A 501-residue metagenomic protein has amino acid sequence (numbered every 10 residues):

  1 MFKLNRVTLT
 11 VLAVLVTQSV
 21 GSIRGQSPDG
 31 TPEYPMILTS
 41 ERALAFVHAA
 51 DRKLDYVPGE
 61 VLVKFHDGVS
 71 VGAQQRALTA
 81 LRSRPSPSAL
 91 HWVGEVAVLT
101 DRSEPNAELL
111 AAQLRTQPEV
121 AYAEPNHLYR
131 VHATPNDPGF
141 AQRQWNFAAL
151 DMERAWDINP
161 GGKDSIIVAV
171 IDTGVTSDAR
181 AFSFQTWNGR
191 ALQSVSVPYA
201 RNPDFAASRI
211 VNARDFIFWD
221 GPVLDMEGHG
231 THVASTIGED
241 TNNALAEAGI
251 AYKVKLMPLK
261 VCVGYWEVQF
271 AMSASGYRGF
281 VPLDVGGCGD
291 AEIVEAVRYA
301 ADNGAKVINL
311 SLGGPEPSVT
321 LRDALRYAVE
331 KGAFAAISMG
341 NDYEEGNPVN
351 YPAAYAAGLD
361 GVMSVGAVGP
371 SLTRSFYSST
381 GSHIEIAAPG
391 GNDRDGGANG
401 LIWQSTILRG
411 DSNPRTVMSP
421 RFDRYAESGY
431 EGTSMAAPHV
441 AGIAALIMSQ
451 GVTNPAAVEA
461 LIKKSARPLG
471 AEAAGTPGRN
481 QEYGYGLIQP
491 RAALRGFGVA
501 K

Functional and structural regions predicted by a protein language model:
M1-L9: Bacterial N-terminal signal peptides that target proteins for export
T10-Q18: Bacterial N-terminal signal peptides
G21-Q144, E153-I158: Primarily auto-inhibitory N-terminal propeptides
I37-A43, P87-V93, R115-I167, T173-R209 (+3 more regions): Protease zymogen maturation seam
V63, L99, V120-A123, A155 (+5 more regions): Generic structural signal for small/hydrophobic residues in well-ordered secondary structure, especially within
R154-R214, W219-G289, K306, P317 (+6 more regions): Subtilisin-like serine protease catalytic core
D172, A333, A354-S449, R491-A493: Extracellular S/T/G-rich loop segment that most often corresponds to the catalytic His/Ser-adjacent loop
E292, A296-R298, N303-L310, V319 (+5 more regions): C-terminal subdomain of the subtilisin-like protease fold in secreted/lumenal serine endopeptidases
